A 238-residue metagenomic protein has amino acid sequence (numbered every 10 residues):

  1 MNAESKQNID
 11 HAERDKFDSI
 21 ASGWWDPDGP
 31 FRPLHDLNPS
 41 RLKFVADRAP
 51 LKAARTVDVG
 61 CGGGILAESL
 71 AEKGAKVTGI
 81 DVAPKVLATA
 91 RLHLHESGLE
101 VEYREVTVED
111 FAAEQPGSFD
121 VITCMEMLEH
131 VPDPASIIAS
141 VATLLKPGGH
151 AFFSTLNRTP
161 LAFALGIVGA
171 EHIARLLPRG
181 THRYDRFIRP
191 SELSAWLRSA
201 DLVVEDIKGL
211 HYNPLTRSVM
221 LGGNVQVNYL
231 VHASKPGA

Functional and structural regions predicted by a protein language model:
M1-W25: N-terminal, positively charged/glycine-rich alpha-helical extensions of SAM-dependent methyltransferases
H35-A53: Conserved alpha-helix/loop element of class I SAM-dependent methyltransferases that forms part of the SAM/SAH-binding
A54-G60: Conserved class I S-adenosyl-L-methionine
I65-D110: Class I SAM-dependent methyltransferase SAM/SAH-binding core
T123: A conserved beta-strand element that flanks and buttresses the S-adenosyl-L-methionine
A135-P147: A short glycine-rich, Lys/Arg-flanked "PGG" loop and its adjoining helix->strand segment in the class I
F152-A174: Conserved class I S-adenosyl-L-methionine
R175-E192: Acceptor-substrate binding/catalytic loop of class I
